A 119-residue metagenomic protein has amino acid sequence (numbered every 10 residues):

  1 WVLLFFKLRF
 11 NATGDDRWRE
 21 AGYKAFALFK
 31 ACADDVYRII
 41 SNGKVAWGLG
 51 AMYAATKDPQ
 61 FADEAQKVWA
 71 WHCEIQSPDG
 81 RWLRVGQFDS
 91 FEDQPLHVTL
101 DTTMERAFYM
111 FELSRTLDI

Functional and structural regions predicted by a protein language model:
V2-R17, G48-A51, A55, P59-I119: Terminal, non-catalytic domain-edge segments
R9-A12, R17-R38: Long, repeat-rich segments with strong aromatic
K24-L28, V45, K67-V68: Active/binding-pocket-proximal capping segment
C32, K44-W47: Hydrophobic/aromatic-rich effector regions of fungal transcription factors
V36, I40-G43, D101: Residue signature of alpha-solenoid helical repeat architecture, marking inter-repeat boundaries and helix-start
